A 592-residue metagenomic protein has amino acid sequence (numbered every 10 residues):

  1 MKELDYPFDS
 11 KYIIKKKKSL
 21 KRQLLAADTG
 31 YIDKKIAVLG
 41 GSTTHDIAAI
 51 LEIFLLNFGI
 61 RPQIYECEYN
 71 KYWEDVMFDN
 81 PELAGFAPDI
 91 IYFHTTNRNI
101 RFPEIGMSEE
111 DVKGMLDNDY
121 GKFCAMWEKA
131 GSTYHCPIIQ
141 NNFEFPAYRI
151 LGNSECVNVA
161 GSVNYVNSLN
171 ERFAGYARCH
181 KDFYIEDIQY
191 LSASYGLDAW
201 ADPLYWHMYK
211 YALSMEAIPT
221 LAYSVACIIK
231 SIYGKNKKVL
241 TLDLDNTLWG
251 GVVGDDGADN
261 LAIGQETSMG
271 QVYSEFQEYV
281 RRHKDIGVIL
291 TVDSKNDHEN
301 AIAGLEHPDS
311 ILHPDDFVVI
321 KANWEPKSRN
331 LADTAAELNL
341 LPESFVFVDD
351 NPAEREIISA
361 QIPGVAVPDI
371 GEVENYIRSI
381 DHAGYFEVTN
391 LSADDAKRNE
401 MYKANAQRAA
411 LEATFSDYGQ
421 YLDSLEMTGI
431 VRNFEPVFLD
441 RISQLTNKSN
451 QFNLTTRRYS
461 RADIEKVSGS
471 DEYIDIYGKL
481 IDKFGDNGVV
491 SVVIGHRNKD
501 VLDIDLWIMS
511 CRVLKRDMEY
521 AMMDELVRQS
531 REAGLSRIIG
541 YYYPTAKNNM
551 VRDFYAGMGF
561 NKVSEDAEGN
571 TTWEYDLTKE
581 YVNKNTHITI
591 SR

Functional and structural regions predicted by a protein language model:
M1-T241, L248-W249, G254-N260, A353 (+2 more regions): Extracellular glycan-modifying ectodomains
R61-I64, P314-V318, V365-E372: Short hydrophobic/aromatic-enriched beta-strand-loop microsegments
V253-E278, P363-G371: Basic, amphipathic juxtamembrane/active-site segments that coordinate anionic phosphate or diphosphate groups
Q271, E275-E306, I320-K321, L454-Y459 (+3 more regions): Substrate-recognition element of Asp-dependent hydrolases with the DxDx(T/V) motif
L331-P352, I358: Conserved Lys-Pro-Asp/Glu-containing loop-to-beta segment of HAD-superfamily phosphomonoesterases, centered on
E337, S359, P363-L425, R528-R592: Terminal substrate-recognition subdomain of acyl/acetyltransferases
I430-R512: A conserved beta-strand-loop-helix scaffold within acyl/acetyltransferase catalytic domains
K483, V489-D566: Acyl-donor binding region in acyl/amide transferases
